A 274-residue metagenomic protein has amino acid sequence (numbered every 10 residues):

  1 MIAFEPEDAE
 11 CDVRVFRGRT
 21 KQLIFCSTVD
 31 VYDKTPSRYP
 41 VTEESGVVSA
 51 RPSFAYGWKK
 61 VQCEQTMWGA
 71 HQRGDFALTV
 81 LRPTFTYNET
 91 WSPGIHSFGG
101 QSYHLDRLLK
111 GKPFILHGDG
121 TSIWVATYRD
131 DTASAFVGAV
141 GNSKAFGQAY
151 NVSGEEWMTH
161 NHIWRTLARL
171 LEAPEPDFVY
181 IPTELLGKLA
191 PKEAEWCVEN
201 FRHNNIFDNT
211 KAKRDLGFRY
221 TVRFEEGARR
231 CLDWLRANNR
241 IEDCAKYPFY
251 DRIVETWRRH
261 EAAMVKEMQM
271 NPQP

Functional and structural regions predicted by a protein language model:
M1-V41, V47, R51, W58-G69: NAD(P)-cofactor binding segment of oxidoreductase domains
A3, T127, M158, F207 (+1 more regions): Residue-level signal for the nucleotide or nucleotide-sugar donor/cofactor binding architecture
V31, T86, T132: Conserved sequence/active-site signature of Rossmann-fold short-chain dehydrogenase/reductase
V47, T86, S102-H117, E172-V179 (+1 more regions): A short C-terminal helix-loop "cap" of Rossmann-like NAD(P)-dependent dehydrogenase/epimerase domains
R51-T84, E89, L109: Active-site Tyr-X1-5-Lys
I95-H104, H117-V140, G147-Q148, H162: Substrate-positioning beta->alpha
G138-C197, H203, N209, D215 (+4 more regions): Mid/C-terminal beta-alpha module of Rossmann-like enzyme folds, strongest in SDR-family dehydrogenases/epimerases
A212-P248: A contiguous, mid-protein "functional segment" used to position or interact with cofactors/ions or partner subunits
